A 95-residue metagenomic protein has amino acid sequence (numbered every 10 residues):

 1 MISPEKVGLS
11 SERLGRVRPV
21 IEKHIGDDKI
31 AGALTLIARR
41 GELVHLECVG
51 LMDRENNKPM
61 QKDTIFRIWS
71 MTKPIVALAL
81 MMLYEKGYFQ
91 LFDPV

Functional and structural regions predicted by a protein language model:
S3-I68, Y88-F92: Short, conserved catalytic-motif segment at the N-terminal edge
A38, A79-M82: Short alpha-helical scaffold segments that flank and stabilize functional sites
V76: Active/ligand-binding-proximal structured segments within catalytic/core domains that scaffold catalytic residues
M81-V95: Short, well-structured active-site flanking segments
